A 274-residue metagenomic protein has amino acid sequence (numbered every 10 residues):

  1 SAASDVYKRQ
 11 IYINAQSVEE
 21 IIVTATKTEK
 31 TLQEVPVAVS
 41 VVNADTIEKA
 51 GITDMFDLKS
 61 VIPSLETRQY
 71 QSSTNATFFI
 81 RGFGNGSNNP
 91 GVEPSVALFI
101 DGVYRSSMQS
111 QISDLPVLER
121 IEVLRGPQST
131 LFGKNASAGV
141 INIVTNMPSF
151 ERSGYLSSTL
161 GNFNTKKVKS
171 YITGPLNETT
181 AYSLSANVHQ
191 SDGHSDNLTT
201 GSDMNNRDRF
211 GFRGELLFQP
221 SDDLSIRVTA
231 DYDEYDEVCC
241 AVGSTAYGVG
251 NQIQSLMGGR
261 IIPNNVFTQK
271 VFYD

Functional and structural regions predicted by a protein language model:
S1-Y7: Short, small-residue-biased leader/transition segments that mark boundaries at the very start of proteins
E19-A50, L58, A76-F79, V96: N-terminal periplasmic "start-of-domain" segments of outer-membrane beta-barrel proteins
T28, G161-F163, H189-G193, D233-C239 (+1 more regions): Structural signature of outer-membrane beta-barrel domains
V39, I47, L58-K59, I121-G126 (+2 more regions): Non-catalytic regulatory/gating segments with a bias toward low-complexity or hydrophobic composition
A76, E93-S95, S107, P116-E119 (+3 more regions): Outer-membrane beta-barrel translocator/receptor signature
N88-N89, S95-V96, D101-P127: Short acidic/polar hinge/loop motifs at secondary-structure boundaries that mediate gating or recognition
G201, R207-D274: Outer-membrane beta-barrel domain signature, strongest for Gram-negative TonB-dependent receptors and also present
